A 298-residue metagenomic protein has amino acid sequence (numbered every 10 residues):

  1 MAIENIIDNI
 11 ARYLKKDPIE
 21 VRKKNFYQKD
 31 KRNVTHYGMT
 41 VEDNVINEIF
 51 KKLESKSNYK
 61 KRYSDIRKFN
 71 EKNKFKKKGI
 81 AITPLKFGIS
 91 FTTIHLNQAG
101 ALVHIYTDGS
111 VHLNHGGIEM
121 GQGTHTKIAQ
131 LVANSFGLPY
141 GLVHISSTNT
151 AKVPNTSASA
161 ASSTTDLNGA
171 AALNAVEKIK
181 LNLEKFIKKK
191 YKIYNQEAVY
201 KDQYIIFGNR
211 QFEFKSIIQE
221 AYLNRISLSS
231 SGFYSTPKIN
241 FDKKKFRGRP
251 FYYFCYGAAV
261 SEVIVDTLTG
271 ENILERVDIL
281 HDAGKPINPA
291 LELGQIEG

Functional and structural regions predicted by a protein language model:
M1-E48, S55, S64-G298: Cofactor-binding beta-sheet edge motifs in enzyme active sites
K61: Core nucleic-acid recognition elements
